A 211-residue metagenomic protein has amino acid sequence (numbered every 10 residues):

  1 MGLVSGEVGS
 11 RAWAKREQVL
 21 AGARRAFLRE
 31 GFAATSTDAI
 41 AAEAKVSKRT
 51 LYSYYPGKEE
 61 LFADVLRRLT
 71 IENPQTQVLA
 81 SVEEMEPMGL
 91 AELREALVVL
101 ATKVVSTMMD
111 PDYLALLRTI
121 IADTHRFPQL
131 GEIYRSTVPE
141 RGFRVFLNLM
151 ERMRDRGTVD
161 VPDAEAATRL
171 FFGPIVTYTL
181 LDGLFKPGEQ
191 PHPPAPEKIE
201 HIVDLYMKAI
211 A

Functional and structural regions predicted by a protein language model:
M1-E30, A34-V46, S53-A63: Basic, helix-initiating cap at the start of DNA-binding domains
K15, K58, L69, L97-L100 (+3 more regions): Hydrophobic/aromatic residues within well-ordered alpha-helical segments
F32-A33, L130, V159: Conserved hydrophobic residue
R67-N73: Short, basic, alpha-helical segments at the C-terminal edge of helix-turn-helix-like DNA-binding modules
Q77-Y113, A167-T168: Hydrophobic alpha-helical connector segments
E86-P87, T102-M109, L116-H125, L205-A209: Helix-loop "lid/cap" segments that line or gate small-molecule binding pockets
E95, S106-I121, P128-D155: Amphipathic alpha-helical packing segments from all-alpha helical-bundle domains
R154-D204: Hydrophobic/aromatic-rich alpha-helical bundle segments in the mid-to-C-terminal region
